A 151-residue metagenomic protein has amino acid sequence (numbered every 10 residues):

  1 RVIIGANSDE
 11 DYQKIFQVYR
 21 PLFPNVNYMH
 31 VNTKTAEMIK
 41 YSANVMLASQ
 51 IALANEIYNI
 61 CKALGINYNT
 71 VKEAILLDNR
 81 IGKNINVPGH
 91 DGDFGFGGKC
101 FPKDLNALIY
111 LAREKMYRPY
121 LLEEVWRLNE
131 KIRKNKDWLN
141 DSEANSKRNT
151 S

Functional and structural regions predicted by a protein language model:
R1-N84, L111-Y117: Internal alpha-helical scaffold of NAD(P)-dependent oxidoreductase catalytic cores
K62-S151: NAD(P)-dependent Rossmann-like dehydrogenase/reductase catalytic/cofactor-binding core
